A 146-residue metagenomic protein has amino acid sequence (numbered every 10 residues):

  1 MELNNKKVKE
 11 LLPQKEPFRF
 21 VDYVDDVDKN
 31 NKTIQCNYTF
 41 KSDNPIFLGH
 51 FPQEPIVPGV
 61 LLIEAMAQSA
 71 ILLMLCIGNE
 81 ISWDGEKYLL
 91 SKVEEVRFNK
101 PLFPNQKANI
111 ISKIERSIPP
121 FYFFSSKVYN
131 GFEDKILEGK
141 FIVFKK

Functional and structural regions predicted by a protein language model:
E2, I71-I111, I136, K140: Hydrophobic beta-strand-centered segment that forms part of the acyl-chain substrate-binding groove
E2-K15, W83-D84: Short aromatic-glycine motifs in intrinsically disordered, low-complexity regions
L3, K7, Y38, S42 (+2 more regions): RNA-interacting cores
K9, D25, Q53, F98-K100: Beta-strand-rich interaction surfaces with strong enrichment in secreted/lumenal proteins
E16-V57: Catalytic strand-loop segment that frames the active site of acyl-thioester-processing enzymes
D22-Y23, E95-V96, S126: Hydrophobic/aromatic beta-strand elements that line small-molecule binding cavities or substrate pockets in beta-rich
V24, V57-S82: Active-site helix/loop of acyl-thioester processing domains in fatty-acid/polyketide metabolism, spanning hotdog-fold
N31-T33, L102-Q106, I111-K146: HotDog/MaoC-like acyl-thioester-processing domains
